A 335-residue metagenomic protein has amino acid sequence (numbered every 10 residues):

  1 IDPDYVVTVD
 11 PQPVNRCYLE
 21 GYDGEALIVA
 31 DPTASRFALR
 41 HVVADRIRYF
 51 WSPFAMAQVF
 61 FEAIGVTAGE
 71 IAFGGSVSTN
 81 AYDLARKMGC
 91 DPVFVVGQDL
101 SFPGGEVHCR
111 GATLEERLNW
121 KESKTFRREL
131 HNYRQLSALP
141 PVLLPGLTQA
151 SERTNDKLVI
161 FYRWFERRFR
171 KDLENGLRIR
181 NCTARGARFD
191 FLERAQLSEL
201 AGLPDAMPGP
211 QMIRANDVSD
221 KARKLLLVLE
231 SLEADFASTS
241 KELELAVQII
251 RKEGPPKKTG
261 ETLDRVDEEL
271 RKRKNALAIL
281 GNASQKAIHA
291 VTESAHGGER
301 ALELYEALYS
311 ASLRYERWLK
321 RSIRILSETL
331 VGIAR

Functional and structural regions predicted by a protein language model:
I1-M88, S294-A295, E299-R335: Acidic/Gly/His-enriched mid-domain segments of enzyme catalytic cores or analogous surface patches that mediate
I1-V6, A85-C109: Glycine-rich phosphate/pyrophosphate-binding loops and their adjacent beta-strand/loop elements at enzyme active sites
V7-Q12, E20-E25, C109-H131, L197-P208: Acidic, Ser/Thr-rich peripheral helices and adjacent loops at domain boundaries
V29, P92-G97, G104, G176-T183: A structural signal for short, well-ordered beta-strand segments and their strand-loop junctions that often border
R46-A68, G111-E152: Active-site gating loop/helix substructures
A68-G75, L84, M88, L147-L158 (+2 more regions): Hydrophobic alpha-helical scaffolding
G74-G75, T79, K124-G186: Polyanion-binding loop/helix "lid" in catalytic or ligand-binding cores
F169-R335: Long, compositionally biased charged/polar accessory segments in the mid-to-C-terminal portions of proteins
